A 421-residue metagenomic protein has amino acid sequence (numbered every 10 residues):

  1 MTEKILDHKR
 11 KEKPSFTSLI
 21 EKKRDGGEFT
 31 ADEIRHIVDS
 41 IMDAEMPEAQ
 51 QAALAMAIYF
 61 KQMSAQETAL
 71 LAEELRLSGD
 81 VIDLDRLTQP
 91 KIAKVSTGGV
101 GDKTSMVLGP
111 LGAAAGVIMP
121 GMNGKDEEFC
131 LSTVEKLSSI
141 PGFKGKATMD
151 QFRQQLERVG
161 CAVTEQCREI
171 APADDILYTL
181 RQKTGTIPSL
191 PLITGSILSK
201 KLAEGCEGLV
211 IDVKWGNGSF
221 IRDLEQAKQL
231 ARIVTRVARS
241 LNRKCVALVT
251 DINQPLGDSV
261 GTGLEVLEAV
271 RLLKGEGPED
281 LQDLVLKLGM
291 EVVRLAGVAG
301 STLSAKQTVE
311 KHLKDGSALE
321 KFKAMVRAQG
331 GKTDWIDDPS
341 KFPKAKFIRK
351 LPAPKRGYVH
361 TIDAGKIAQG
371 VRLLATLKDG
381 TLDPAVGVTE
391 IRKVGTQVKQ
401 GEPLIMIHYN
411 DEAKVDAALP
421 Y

Functional and structural regions predicted by a protein language model:
T2-G101, A114, I140, K321-Q329: Acidic, glycine/proline-rich low-complexity segments that act as flexible tails and inter-domain linkers
P14, S18, K23, T30 (+4 more regions): Well-ordered secondary-structure scaffolds
A55-Y59, K136, D174-K183, D212-I221 (+1 more regions): Active-site-proximal beta-alpha loop/turn segments in soluble metabolic enzymes
F60, V107-M119, K200-G205, S240-L241 (+1 more regions): Alpha-helix C-terminal capping segments
P90-A113, V117-F129: Glycine/serine-rich anion-binding loops at beta->alpha junctions that coordinate negatively charged ligand groups
M122, L156, T164-C167, I197 (+2 more regions): Short beta-strand segments
K136-A162, R232-A238, N242: A glycine-rich helix N-cap at a beta->alpha junction
E157-C206: Phosphate/diphosphate-binding glycine-rich loops and adjacent basic-rich segments that engage nucleotide
